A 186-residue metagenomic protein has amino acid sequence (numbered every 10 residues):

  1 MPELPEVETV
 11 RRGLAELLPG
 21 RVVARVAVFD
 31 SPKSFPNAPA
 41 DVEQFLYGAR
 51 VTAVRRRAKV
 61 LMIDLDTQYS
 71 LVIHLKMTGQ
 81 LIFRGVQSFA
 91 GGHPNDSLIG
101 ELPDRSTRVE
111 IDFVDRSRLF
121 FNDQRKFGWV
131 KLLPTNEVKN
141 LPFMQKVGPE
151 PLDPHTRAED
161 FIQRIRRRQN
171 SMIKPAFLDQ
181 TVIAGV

Functional and structural regions predicted by a protein language model:
M1-Y69, G92, E101: Extended, highly charged segments
P2-P5, L178, V186: A generic structural signal for residues located within well-ordered alpha-helices of large catalytic or ligand-binding
P19-V22, V54, I173-F177, G185: Residue-level signal for secondary-structure boundary elements
L71-A184: Phosphate/anion-contacting hairpin/loop surfaces
